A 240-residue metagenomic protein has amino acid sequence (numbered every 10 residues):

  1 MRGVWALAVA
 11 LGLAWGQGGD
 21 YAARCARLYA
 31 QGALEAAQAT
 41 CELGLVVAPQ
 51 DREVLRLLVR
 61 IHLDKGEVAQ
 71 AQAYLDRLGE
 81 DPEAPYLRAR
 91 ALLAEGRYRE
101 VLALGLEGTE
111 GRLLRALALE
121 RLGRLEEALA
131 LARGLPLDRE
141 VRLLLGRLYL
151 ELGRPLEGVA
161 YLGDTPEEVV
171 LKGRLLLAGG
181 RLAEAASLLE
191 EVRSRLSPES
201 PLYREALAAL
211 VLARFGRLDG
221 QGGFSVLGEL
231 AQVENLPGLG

Functional and structural regions predicted by a protein language model:
R2-A8: Sec-dependent signal peptide recognition, specifically the positively charged N-region followed immediately by
V9-A69, A73, E83: N-terminal leader/linker segments that initiate helical-solenoid repeat arrays
A30-Q31, D64-K65, A94, R121 (+3 more regions): Register position in tetratricopeptide repeats
A37-E42, V68-G79, R97-G108, R124-P136 (+3 more regions): Alpha-helical repeat scaffolds
V54, A84, G111, V141 (+3 more regions): TPR alpha-solenoid repeat register
R195-P201: Flexible helix-coil transition and linker loops at the boundaries of alpha-helical arrays
